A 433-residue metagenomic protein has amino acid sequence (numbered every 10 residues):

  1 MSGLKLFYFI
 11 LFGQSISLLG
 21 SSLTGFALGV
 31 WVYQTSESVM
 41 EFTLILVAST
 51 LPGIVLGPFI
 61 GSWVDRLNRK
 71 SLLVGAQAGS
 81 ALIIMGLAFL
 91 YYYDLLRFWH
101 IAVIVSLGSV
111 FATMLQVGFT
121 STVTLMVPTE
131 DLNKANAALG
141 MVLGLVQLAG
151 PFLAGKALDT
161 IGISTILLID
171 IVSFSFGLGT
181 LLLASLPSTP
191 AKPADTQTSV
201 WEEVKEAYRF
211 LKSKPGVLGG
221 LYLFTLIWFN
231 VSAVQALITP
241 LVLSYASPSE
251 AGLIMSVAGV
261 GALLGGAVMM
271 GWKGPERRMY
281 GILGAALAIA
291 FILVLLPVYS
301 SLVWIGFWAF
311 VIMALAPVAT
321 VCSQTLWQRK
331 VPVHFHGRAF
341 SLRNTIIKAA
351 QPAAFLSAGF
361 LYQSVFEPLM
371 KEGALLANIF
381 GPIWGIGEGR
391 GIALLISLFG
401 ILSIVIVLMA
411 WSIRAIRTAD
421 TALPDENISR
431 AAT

Functional and structural regions predicted by a protein language model:
M1-I54, R209-A258, I347: Helix-loop boundary and gating motifs at the non-cytosolic
F9-I10, L96-I104, G219-G220, V303-A309: Short hydrophobic/alpha-helical segments at membrane-entry points of transmembrane helices in Major Facilitator
L28, M114-V127, A319-V331: Intracellular juxtamembrane helix-capping segments at the cytosolic ends of symmetry-related transmembrane helices
V39-M40, T129-L139, P248, V333-R343: Loop-to-transmembrane helix entry/capping segments in MFS-fold secondary transporters and related SLC/MFSD carriers
I45, V55-F59, R66, K70-L72 (+8 more regions): C-terminal transmembrane bundle of multi-pass solute transporters/carriers
Y93-L96, L143-T180: Helix-loop-helix hairpin linking two adjacent transmembrane segments in secondary transporters
D94, S121, L125, L167-T198 (+4 more regions): Helix-loop junctions on the cytosolic side of multi-pass membrane transporters, especially the intracellular loop
I104-Q147, P151: Cytoplasmic helix-loop-helix junction between adjacent transmembrane helices in 12-TM secondary transporters
